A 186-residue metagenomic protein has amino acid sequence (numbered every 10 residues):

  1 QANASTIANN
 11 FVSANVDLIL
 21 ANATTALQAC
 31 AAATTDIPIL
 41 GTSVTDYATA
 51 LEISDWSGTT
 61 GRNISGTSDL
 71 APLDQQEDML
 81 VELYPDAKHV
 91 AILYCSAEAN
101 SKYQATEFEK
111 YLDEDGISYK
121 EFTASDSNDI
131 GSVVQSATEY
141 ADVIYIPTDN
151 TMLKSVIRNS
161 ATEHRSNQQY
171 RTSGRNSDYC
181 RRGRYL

Functional and structural regions predicted by a protein language model:
Q1-L186: Short hydrophobic alpha-helices and adjacent helix-cap/hinge residues
